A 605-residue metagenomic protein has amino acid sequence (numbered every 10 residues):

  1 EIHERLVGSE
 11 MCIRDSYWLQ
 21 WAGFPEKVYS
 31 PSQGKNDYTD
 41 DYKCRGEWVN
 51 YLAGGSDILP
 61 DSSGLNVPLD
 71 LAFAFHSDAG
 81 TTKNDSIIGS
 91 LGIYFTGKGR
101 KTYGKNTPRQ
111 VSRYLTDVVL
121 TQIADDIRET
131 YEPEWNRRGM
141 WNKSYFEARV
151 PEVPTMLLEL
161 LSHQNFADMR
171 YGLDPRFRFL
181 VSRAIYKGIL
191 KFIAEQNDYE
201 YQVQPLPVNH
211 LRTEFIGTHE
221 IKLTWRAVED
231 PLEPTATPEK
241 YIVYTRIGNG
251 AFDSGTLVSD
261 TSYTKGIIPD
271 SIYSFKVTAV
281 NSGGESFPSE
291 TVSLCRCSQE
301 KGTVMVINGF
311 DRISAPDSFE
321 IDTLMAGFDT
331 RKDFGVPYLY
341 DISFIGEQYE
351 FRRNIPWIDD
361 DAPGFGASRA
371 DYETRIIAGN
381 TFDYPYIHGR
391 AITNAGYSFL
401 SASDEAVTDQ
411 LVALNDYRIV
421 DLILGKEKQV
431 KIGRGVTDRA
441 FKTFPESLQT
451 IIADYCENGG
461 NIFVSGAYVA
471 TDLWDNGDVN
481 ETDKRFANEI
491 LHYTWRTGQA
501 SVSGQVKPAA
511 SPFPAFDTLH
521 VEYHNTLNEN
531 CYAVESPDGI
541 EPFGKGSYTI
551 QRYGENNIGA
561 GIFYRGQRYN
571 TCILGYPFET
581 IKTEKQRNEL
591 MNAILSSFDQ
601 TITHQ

Functional and structural regions predicted by a protein language model:
I2-G8, I13: Single conserved hydrophobic/aromatic residue that forms the stacking wall/gate of nucleotide- or nucleobase-binding
S56, L71-K101, T130-D198, G575-T580: Active-site-adjacent mobile loop/cap segments within catalytic or ligand-binding domains
S144-R149, P537-I540, I550, G554-N570: Short, surface-exposed beta-strand/loop micro-motifs that present aromatic residues
F192-T235, G283-G302: Pro/Thr/Ser/Gly-rich low-complexity, intrinsically disordered linker/stalk tracts
D253-D260: Short beta-strand segments within Ig-like beta-sandwich modules, predominantly Fibronectin type-III
T264-E285: Beta-strand-rich modules
I345-E481: Helical hinge/lid and interdomain linker segments adjacent to catalytic or ligand-binding clefts that mediate domain
K426-V534, S547, L590: A glycine-rich, often tryptophan-bearing local segment used as a flexible ligand/cofactor-contacting loop or short
